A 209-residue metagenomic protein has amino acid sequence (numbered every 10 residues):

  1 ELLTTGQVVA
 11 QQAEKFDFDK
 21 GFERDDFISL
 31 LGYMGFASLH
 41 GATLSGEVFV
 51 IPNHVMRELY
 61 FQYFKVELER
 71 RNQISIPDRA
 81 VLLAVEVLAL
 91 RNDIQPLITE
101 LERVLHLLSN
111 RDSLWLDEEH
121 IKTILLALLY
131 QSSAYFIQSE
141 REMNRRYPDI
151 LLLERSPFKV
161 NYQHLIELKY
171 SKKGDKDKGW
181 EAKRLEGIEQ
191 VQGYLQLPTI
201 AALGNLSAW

Functional and structural regions predicted by a protein language model:
E1-G187, L195: Extended alpha-helical interface modules used as scaffolds for assembling large macromolecular complexes
E186-Q196, A201-W209: Accessory nucleic-acid engagement/destabilization modules that flank
